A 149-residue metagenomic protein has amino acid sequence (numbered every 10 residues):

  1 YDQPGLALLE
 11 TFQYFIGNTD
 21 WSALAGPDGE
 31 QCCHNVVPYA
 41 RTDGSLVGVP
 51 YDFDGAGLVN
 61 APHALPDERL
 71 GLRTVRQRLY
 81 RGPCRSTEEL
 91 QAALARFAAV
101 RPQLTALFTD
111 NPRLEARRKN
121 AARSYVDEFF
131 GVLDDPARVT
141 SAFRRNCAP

Functional and structural regions predicted by a protein language model:
Y1-P62: Conserved kinase catalytic-core segment
A64-P66: Short secondary-structure boundary/capping segments
L70, T74-P149: Middle-to-C-terminal accessory/interaction subdomains
